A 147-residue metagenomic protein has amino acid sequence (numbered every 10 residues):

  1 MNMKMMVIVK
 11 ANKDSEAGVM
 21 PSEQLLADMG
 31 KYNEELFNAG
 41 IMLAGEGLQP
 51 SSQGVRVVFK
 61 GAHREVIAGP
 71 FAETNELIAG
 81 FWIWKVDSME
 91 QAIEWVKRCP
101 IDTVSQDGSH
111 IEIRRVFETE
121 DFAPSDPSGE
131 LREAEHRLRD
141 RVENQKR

Functional and structural regions predicted by a protein language model:
M1-R147: Conserved, structured core segments of small domains
